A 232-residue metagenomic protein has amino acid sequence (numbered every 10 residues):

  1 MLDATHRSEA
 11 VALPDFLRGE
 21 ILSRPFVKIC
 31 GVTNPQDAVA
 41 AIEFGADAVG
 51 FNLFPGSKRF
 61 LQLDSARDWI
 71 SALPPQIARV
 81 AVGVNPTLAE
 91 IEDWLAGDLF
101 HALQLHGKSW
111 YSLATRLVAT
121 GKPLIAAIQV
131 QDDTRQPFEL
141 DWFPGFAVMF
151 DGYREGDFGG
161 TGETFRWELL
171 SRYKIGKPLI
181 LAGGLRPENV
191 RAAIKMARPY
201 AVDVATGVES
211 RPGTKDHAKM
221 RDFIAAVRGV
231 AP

Functional and structural regions predicted by a protein language model:
L2-P232: Conserved N-terminal beta1-alpha1 strand-loop-helix module at the mouth
